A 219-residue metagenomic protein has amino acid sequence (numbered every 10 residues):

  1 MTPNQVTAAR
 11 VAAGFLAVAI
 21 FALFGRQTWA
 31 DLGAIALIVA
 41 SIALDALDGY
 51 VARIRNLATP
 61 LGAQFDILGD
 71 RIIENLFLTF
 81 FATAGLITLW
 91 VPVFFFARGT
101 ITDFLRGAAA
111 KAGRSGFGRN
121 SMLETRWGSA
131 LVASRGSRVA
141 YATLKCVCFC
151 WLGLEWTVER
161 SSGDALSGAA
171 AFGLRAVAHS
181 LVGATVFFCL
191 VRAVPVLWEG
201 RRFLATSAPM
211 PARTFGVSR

Functional and structural regions predicted by a protein language model:
M1-T7, V11-G14, V18-A19, A36 (+1 more regions): A feature for the membrane-embedded catalytic helix bundles of lipid/isoprenoid biosynthetic enzymes
A19-W29: Short, hydrophobic transmembrane alpha-helix segments
Q27-G33, L57-L61, L86-V91: Membrane-helix interface segments
I38-L44: Central cavity-lining transmembrane alpha-helices of secondary-active solute carriers, predominantly the Major
D45, D66: Conserved G/P- and acidic residue-centered "switch" motifs that form tight phosphate/ATP-binding loops in soluble
